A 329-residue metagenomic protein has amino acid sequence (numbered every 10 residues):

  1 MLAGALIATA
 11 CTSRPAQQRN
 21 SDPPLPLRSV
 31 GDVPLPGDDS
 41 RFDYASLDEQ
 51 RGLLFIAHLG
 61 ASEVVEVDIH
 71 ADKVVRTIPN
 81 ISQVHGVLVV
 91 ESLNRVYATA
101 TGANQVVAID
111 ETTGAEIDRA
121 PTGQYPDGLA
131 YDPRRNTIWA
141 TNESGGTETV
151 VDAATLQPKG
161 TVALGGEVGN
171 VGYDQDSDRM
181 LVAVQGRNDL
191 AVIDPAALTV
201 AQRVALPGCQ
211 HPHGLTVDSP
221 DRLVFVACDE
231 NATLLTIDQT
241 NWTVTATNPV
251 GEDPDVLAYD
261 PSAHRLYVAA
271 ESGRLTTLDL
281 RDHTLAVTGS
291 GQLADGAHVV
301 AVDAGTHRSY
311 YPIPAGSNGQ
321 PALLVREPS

Functional and structural regions predicted by a protein language model:
M1-P15: Secretory targeting and sorting signals
C11-S329: Predominantly soluble domains enriched in secretory-pathway, periplasmic, or organellar proteins
